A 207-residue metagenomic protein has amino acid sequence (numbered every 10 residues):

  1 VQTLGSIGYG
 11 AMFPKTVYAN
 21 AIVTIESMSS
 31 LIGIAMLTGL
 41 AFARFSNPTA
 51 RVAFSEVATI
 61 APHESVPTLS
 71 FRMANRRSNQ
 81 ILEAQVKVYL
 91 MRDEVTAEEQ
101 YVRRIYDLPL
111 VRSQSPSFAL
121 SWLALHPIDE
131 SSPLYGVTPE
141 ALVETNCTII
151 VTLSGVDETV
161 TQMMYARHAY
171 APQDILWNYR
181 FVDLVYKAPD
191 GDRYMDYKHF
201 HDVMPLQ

Functional and structural regions predicted by a protein language model:
V1-V52: Pore domain of cation channels
M12-A19, V23, M73-E83, H201: Juxtamembrane/interfacial segments around transmembrane helices
M36-Y101: Canonical alpha-helical transmembrane segment with a positive-inside/aromatic-interface signature
R92-V95, P109-S121, Y170-D183: Short, surface-exposed linear segments at secondary-structure transitions and domain or protein termini
R103-V143, G155-Q162: Extended, solvent-exposed segments with strong compositional bias
E144-T148: Extracellular Ig-like/FN3 beta-sandwich strand-entry sites
T159-Q207: Acidic, serine/threonine- and proline-rich intrinsically disordered appendage/tail regions
